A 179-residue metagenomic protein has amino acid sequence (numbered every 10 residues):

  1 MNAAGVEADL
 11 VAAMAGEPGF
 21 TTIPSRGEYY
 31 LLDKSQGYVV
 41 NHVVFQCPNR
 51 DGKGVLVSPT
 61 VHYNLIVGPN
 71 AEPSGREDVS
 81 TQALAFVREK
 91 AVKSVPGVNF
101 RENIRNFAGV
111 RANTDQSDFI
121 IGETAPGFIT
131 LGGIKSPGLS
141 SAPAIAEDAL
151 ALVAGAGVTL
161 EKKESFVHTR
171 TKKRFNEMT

Functional and structural regions predicted by a protein language model:
N2-Q82, F86-E89, V95-V98, M178: Flavin-dependent oxidoreductases
G52, V61-H62, R76-N176: C-terminal catalytic lobe of FAD-dependent flavoproteins
